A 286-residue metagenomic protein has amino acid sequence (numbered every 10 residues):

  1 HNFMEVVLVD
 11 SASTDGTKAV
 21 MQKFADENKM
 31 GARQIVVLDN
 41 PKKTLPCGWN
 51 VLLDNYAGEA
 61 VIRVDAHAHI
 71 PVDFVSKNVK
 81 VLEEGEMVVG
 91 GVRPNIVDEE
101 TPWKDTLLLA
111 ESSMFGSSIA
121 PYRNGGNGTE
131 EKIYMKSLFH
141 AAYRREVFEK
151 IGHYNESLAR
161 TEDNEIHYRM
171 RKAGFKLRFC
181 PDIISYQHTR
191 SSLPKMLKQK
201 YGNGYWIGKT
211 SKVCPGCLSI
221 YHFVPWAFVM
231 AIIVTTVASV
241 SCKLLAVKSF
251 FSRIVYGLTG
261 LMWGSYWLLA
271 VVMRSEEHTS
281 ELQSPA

Functional and structural regions predicted by a protein language model:
H1-L38: Acidic donor-binding segment of Leloir-type glycosyltransferases
G16, A66-K80, Y168: Acidic donor-binding/catalytic loop of UDP-sugar-dependent glycosyltransferases, especially processive GT2
D39-Y56, K77: Glycine-rich, basic loop-to-helix element that forms the pyrophosphate-binding segment of sugar-nucleotide handling
V61: Short aromatic/hydrophobic "clamp" motif used to bind/position activated sugar donors
V72-D105, L109, I184: Conserved donor NDP-sugar-binding/catalytic core segment of glycosyltransferases
V97, E149, N155-L218: Catalytic donor/gating beta->alpha subdomain of glycosyltransferases that bind UDP-sugars
S113, I119-E146, A159, E165 (+3 more regions): A recurrent flexible, glycine/aromatic-enriched loop bordering the glycosyltransferase active site that acts as
E277-A286: Single conserved hydrophobic/aromatic residue that forms the stacking wall/gate of nucleotide- or nucleobase-binding
